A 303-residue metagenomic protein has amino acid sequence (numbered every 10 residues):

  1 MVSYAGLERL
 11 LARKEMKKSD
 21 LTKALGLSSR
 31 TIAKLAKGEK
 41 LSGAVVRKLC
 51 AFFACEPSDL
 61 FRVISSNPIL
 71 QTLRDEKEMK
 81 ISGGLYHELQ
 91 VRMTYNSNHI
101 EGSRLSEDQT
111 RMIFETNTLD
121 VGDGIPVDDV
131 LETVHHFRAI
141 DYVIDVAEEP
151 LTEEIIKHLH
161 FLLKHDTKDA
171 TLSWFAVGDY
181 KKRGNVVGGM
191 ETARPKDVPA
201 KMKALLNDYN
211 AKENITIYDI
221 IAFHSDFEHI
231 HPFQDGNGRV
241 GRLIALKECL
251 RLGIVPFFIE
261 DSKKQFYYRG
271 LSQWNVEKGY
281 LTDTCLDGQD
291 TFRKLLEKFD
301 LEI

Functional and structural regions predicted by a protein language model:
M1-D20, A24: A short, Lys/Arg-rich alpha-helix, primarily the initiator
M16, L41-A44: Residue-level signal for the short linker/turn that defines the boundary of a DNA-recognition helix
S19, R30, S58: Key DNA-contact positions within bacterial/archaeal DNA-binding proteins
G26-L41, V63: Recognition helix of helix-turn-helix/homeodomain-like DNA-binding domains that insert into the DNA major groove
A44-D59: DNA major-groove recognition helix of helix-turn-helix/homeodomain DNA-binding modules
V63-I303: FIC/Doc superfamily catalytic core
